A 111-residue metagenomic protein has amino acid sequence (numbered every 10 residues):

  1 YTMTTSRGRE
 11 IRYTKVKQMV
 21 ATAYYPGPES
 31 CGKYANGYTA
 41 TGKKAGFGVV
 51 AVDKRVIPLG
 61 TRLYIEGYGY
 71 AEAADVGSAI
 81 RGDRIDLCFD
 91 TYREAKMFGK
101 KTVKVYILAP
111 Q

Functional and structural regions predicted by a protein language model:
Y1-Q111: Solvent-exposed, well-ordered loop and adjacent helix/strand elements within mature globular domains that form
